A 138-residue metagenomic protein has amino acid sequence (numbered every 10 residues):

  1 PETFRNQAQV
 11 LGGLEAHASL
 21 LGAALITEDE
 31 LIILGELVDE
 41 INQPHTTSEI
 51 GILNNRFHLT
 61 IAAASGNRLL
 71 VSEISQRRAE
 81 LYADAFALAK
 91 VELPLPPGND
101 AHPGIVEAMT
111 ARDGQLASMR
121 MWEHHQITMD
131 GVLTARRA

Functional and structural regions predicted by a protein language model:
T3-I26, N55-E92, T128-G131: Hydrophobic, amphipathic alpha-helical faces that serve as interaction scaffolds
A24-T27, T46, T110-A111: Alpha-helix C-terminal capping/termination sites
E30-T47: Amphipathic alpha-helical segments enriched in hydrophobic/aromatic residues interleaved with Lys/Arg
L31, I50, A117-S118: Solenoid-repeat scaffolds in large eukaryotic assemblies
G35, D39, A79, F86-A138: C-terminal all-alpha effector/ligand-binding and dimerization domain of prokaryotic HTH-type transcriptional repressors
Q43, A63, V106-E107: Surface-exposed charged/polar residues within alpha-helices that form helix-capping/stabilizing sites and interaction
